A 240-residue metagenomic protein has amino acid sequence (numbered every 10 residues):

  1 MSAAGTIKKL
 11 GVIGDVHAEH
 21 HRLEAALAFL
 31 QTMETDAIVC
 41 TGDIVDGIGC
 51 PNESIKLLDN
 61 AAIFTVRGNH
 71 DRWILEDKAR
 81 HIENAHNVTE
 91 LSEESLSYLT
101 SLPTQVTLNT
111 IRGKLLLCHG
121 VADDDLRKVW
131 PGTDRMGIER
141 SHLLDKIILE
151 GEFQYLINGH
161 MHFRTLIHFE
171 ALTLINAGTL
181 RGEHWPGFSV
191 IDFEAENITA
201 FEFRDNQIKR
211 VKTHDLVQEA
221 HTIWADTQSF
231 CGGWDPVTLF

Functional and structural regions predicted by a protein language model:
S2, T6-S101: Core catalytic region of metal-dependent phosphoesterases/phosphodiesterases, especially metallo-beta-lactamase-like
G5, T165-F240: Acidic, His/Gly-rich catalytic cores of divalent-metal-dependent hydrolytic chemistry
K8-H17, K114-D123, T173-G178: Active-site-proximal beta-strand elements of phosphoester/diester hydrolases
H17-R22, D46-G49, H70-E76, D123-D125 (+2 more regions): Active-site environment of divalent metal-dependent phosphoester hydrolases
E24-A25, P51-E53, A79, V129-W130 (+2 more regions): Short amphipathic alpha-helical segments
Q31-E34, E94-A171: His/acidic metal-ligating clusters that form di-metal
A62, K114, A195-N197: Structural motif
T65, L156, L174-N176: Conserved beta-strand scaffold positions in the cores of enzyme catalytic domains, especially in NTP/NDP-utilizing
